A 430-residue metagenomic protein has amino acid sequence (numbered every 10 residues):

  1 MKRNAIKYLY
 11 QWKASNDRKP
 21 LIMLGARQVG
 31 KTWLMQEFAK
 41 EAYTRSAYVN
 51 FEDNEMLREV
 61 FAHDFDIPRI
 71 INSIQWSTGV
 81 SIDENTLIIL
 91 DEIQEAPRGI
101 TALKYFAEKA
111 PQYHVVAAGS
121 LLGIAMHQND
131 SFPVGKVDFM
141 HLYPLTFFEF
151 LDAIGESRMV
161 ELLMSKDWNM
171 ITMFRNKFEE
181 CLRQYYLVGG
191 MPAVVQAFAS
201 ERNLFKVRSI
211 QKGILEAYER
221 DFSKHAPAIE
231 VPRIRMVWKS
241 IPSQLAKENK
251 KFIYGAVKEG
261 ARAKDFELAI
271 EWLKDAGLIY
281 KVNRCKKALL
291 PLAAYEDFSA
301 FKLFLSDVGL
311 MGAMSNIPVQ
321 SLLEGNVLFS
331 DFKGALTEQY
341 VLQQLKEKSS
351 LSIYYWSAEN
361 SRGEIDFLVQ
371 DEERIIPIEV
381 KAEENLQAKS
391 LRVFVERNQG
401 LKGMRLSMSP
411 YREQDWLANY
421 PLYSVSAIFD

Functional and structural regions predicted by a protein language model:
K2-N16: Pre-Walker A adenine-sensing motif
M23: Hydrophobic anchor at the beta1->P-loop junction of P-loop NTPases
K31: Conserved lysine of the Walker
L34, F38: Hydrophobic positions on the alpha1 helix immediately C-terminal to the Walker A/P-loop
D53-D83: Short glycine-rich substrate-engagement loop in P-loop NTPases that contacts/grips substrate
H127-A246: Interdomain motor-coupling "hinge/lid" segment immediately C-terminal to the ATP-binding subdomain of NTP-driven enzymes
Q196-E364, V369-Q370: Accessory nucleic acid-recognition modules appended to NTPase machines
L345, I365-E384, G403: Conserved catalytic cores of phosphodiester-cleaving nucleases, focusing on short active-site segments
